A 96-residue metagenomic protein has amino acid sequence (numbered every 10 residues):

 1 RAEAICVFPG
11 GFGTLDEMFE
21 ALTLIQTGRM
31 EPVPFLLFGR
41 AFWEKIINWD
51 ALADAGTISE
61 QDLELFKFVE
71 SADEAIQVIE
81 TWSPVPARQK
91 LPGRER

Functional and structural regions predicted by a protein language model:
R1-F68, E74-V78: Conserved phosphate- and dinucleotide-binding cores of soluble alpha/beta proteins, encompassing both enzyme active
F66, E70-R96: SAM-dependent methyltransferases
